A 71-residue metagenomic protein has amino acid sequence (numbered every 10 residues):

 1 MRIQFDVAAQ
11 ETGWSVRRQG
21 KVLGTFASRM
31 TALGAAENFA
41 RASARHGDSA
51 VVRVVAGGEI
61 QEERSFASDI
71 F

Functional and structural regions predicted by a protein language model:
M1-I3, T31, S43, I70-F71: Short, solvent-exposed secondary-structure boundary motifs
M1-V22: Short aromatic-glycine-(Arg/Gly/Cys) micro-motifs in beta-strand/loop hairpins
D6, S28-T31, S65: Short capping/connector residues at structural and topological boundaries
R17, F26, E62-R64: Short acidic, gly/pro-rich beta-turn/loop elements at beta-sheet edges and active-site/ligand-binding grooves
Q19-T31: A short, exposed loop/beta-hairpin motif centered on an aromatic-Gly-Thr core
R45-I70: Short, mixed-charge low-complexity intrinsically disordered segments
